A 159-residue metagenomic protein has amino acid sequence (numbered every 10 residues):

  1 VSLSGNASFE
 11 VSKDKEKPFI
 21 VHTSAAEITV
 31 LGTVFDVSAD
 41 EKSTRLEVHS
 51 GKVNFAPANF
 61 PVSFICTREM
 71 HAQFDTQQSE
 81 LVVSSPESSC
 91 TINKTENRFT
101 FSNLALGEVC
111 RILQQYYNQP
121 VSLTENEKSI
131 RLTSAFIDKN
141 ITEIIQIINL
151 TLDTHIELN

Functional and structural regions predicted by a protein language model:
V1-N159: A residue-level detector for the "anchor" residue at the start of short, highly conserved motifs
